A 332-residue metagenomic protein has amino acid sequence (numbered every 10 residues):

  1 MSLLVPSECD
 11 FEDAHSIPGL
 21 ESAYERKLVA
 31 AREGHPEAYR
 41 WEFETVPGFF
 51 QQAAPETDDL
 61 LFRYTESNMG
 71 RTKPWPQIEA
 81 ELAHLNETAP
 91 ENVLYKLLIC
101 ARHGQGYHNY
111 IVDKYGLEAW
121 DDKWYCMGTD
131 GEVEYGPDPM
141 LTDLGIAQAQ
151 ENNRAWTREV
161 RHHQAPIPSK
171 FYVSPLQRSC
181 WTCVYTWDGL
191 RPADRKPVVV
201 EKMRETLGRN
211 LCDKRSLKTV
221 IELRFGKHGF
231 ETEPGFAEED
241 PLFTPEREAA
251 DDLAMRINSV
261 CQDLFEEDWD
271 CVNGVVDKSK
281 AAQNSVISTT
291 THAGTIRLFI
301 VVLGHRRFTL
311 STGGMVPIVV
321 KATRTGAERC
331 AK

Functional and structural regions predicted by a protein language model:
S2-R195, V199-V200, G208, E222-F225 (+1 more regions): Active-site-proximal alpha-helix that buttresses catalytic centers in soluble enzyme cores
R32-G34, S216-T244: Low-complexity, serine/threonine/proline-enriched polar segments
Q105-G106, R204-E205, A322-T325: Conserved beta-strand elements of beta-rich interaction domains across eukaryotes, especially beta-propellers
D121-M127, R158-P166, Q262, E266-Q283 (+1 more regions): Intrinsically disordered, low-complexity domain-flanking/linker segments in eukaryotic proteins, enriched
G131-M140, E231-A249: Short glycine/proline- and acidic residue-enriched helix-loop micro-motifs that form flexible lids or anion-recognition
R204-K214: Short alpha-helix plus adjacent loop in nuclease-associated cores
V276-I300: C-terminal, well-structured subdomains that either form a transmembrane helix-short loop-helix hairpin in multi-pass
G304-A331: Domain-level recognition of soluble alpha/beta enzyme cores, biased toward histidine phosphatases/phosphomutases
